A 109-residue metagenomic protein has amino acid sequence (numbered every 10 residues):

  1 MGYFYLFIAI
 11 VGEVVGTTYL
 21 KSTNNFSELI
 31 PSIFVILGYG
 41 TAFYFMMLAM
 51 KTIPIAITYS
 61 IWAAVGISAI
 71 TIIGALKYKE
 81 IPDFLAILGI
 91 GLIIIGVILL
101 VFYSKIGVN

Functional and structural regions predicted by a protein language model:
M1-N109: Polytopic alpha-helical membrane proteins, predominantly small-molecule transporters/carriers
